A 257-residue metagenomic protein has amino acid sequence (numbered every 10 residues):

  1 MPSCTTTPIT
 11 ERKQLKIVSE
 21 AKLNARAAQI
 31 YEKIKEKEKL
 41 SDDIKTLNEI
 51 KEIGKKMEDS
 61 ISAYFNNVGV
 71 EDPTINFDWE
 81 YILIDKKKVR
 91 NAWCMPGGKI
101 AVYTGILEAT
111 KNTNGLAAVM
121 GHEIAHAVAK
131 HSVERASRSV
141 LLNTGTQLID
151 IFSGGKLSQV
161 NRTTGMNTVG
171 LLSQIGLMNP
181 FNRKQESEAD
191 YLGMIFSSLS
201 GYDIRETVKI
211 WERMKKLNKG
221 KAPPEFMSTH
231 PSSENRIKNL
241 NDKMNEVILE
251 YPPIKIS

Functional and structural regions predicted by a protein language model:
P2-S257: A Zn2+-metalloprotease active-site environment signal
